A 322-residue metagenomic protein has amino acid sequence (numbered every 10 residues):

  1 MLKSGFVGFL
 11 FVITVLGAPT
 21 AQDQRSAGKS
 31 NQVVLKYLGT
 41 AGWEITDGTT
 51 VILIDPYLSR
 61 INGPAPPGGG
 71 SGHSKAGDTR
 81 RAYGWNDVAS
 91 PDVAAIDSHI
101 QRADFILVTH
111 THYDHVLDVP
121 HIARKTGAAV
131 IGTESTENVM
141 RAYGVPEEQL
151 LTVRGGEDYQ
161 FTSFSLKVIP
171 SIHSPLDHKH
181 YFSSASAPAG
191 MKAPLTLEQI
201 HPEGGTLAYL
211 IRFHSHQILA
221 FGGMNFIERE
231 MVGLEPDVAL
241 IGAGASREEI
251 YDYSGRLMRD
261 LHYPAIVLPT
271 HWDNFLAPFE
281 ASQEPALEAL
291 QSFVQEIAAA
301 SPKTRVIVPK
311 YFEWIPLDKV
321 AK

Functional and structural regions predicted by a protein language model:
S4-V15: Bacterial N-terminal signal peptides
D23-A41: Bacterial Sec-exported substrate-binding components of ABC uptake systems
G28-V33, D47-I52, D158-K167, R212-I218 (+1 more regions): Beta-strand-turn-beta hairpins that frame and shape the catalytic cleft of phosphate-ester-processing enzymes
A41, I61, Y113-L117, E137-V139 (+6 more regions): Active-site environment of divalent metal-dependent phosphoester hydrolases
T50-V108, H112, L117-H121, E147 (+2 more regions): Pre-active-site segment of Zn-dependent metallo-hydrolases
I54-D55, Y83, R102-T111, I131-T133 (+4 more regions): Active-site neighborhood of phospho(di)ester-bond hydrolases with catalytic His/Asp-centered motifs
G144-D158, R259-K322: Binuclear metal-ion centers of metallo-dependent hydrolases, dominated by the metallo-beta-lactamase
M191-D260: Active-site-proximal loop/helix segments of hydrolase catalytic cores
